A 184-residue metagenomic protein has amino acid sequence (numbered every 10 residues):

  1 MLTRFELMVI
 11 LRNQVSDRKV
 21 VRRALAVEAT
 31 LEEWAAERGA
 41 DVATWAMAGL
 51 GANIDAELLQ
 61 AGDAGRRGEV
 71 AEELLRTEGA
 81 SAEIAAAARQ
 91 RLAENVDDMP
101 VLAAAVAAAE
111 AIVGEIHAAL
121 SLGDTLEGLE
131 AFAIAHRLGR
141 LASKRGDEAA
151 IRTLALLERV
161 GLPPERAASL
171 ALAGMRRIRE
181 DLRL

Functional and structural regions predicted by a protein language model:
M1-G62: Acidic/His-rich, divalent-metal-binding segments that scaffold phosphate/diphosphate chemistry
L2, R22-A26, R66, P100 (+4 more regions): Conserved active-site and cofactor/substrate-binding residues in soluble primary-metabolism enzymes
F5-S16, V96-D97, S169, D181-L184: Metal-centered catalytic cores of metalloenzymes
R12, L25-E28, E32, E69-E72 (+4 more regions): Predominant activation on well-ordered alpha-helical scaffold segments within soluble catalytic domains
Q14-V15, L31, A35-R38, E78-G79 (+5 more regions): Structural signal for hydrophobic packing residues in well-ordered secondary-structure cores of soluble enzyme domains
R38-K144, A150-L157: Divalent metal-dependent catalytic cores for phosphoryl transfer on phosphate-bearing substrates
L120, G139-L184: Metal-dependent nucleotide-binding catalytic modules
